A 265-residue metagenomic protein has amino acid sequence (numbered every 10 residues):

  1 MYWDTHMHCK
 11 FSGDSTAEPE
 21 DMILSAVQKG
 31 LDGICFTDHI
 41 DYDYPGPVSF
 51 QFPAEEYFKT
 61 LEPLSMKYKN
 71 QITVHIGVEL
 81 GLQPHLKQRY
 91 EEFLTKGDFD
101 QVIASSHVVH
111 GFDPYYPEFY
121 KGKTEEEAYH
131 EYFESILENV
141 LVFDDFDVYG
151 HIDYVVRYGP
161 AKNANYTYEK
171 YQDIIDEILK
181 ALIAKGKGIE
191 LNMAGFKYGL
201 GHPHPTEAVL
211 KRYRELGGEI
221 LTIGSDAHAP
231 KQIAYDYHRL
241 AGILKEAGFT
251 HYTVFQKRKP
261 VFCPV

Functional and structural regions predicted by a protein language model:
M1, G30-G33, N70-I76, G97-D100 (+4 more regions): Short, well-ordered coil/turn segments that N-cap beta-strands
M1-C9, P19, H110, K162-V265: Charged catalytic cores and adjacent phosphate/nucleic-acid-binding surfaces used for phosphate/nucleic-acid chemistry
M1-E134, Q232: A metal-dependent hydrolase metal-coordination microenvironment
T5, T37, V78, G150-I152 (+2 more regions): Active-site flanking residues adjacent to catalytic metal/cofactor-binding acidic residues
T16, Y42, G97, Q101-L182 (+1 more regions): Divalent metal-binding pocket/active-site signature
V27, T95, V140-V142, R214 (+1 more regions): Non-catalytic positions within long, well-ordered alpha-helices that form the structural scaffold/packing of enzyme
L64-S65, E91-F93, E138-N139, I178 (+1 more regions): Short, flexible, glycine/charge-rich loop motifs used to bind or transfer phosphoryl groups or to couple energy/partner
E79, Y154, Q256-K259: Residues that form or immediately flank small-molecule/cofactor binding pockets and catalytic motifs
